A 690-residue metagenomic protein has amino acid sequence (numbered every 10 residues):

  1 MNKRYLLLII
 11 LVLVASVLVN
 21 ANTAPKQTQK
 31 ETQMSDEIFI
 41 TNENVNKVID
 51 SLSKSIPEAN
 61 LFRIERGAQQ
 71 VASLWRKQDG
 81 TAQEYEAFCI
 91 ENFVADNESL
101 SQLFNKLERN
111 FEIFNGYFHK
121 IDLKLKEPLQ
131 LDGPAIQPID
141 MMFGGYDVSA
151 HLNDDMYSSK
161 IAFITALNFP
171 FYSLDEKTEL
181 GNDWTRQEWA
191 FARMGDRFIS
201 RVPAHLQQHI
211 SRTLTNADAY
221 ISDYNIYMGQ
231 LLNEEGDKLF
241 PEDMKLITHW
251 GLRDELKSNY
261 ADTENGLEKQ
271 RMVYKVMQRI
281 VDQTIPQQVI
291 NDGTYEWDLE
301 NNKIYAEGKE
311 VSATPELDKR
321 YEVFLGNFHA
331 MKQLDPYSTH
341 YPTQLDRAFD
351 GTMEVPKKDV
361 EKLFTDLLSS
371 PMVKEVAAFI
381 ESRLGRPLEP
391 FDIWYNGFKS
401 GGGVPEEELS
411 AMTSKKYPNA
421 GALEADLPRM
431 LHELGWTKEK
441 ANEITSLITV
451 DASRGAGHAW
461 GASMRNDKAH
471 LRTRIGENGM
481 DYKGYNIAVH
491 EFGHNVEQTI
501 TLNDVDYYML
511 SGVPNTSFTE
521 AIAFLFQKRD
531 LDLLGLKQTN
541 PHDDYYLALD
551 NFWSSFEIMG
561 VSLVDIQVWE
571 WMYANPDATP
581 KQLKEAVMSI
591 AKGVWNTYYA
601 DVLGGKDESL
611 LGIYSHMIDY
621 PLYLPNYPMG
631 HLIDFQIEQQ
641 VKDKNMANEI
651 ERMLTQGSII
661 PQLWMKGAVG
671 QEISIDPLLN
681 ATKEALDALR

Functional and structural regions predicted by a protein language model:
M1-Y5: Positively charged n-region of N-terminal signal peptides that target proteins for export
L8-S16: Bacterial N-terminal signal peptides
V19-T23: Boundary at the C-terminal end of the N-terminal hydrophobic targeting segment
T28-K303, Q333-G403, D577-R690: C-terminal, non-catalytic "cap/extension" segments appended to globular domains
E406-D467: Auxiliary, metal-adjacent structural segments of Zn-dependent hydrolase domains
L471-L502, F524: Active-site recognition of the HExxH zinc-binding catalytic motif
I500-D504, Y508-N551, G630, G670: Post-HExxH zinc-binding segment in Zn-dependent metallohydrolases
D532-S615: Long, amphipathic alpha-helical stalk/connector segments used for oligomerization, subunit docking, or mechanical
